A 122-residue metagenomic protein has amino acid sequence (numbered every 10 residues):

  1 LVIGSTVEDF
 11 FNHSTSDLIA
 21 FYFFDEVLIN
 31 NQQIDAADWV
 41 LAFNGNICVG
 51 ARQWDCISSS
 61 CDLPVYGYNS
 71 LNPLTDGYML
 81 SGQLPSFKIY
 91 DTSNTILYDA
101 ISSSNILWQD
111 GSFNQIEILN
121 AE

Functional and structural regions predicted by a protein language model:
L1-E122: Primarily marks secretory-pathway-exposed extracellular/lumenal segments that are disulfide- and glycosylation-prone
